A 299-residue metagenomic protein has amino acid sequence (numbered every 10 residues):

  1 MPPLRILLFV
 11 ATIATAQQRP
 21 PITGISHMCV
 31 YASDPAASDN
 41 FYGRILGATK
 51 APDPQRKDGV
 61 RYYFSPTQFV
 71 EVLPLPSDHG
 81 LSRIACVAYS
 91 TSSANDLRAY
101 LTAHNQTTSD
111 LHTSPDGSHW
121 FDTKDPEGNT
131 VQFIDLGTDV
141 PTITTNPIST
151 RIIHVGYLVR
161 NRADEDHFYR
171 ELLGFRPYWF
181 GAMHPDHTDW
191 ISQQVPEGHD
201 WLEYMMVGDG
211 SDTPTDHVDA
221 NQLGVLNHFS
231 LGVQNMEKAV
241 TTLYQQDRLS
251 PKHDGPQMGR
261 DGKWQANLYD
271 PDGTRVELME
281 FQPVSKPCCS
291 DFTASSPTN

Functional and structural regions predicted by a protein language model:
M1-F9: Sec-dependent signal peptide recognition, specifically the positively charged N-region followed immediately by
V10, A16-Q18: Boundary at the C-terminal end of the N-terminal hydrophobic targeting segment
R19-P21, R98-R151, G156-Y157, W179-P196 (+3 more regions): Vicinal oxygen chelate
P20, C29-F69, A103, D116-D122 (+2 more regions): Core segments of cupin and vicinal oxygen chelate
I25-V30, A48, V70-V72, R83-V87 (+7 more regions): Short, structured motif recognition centered on aromatic/hydrophobic residues
S33-P35, T91-A94, N161-R162, V233-E237: Helix N-cap motif at beta-to-alpha junctions
G59, L73-P76, H112, G117-W120 (+3 more regions): ER-lumen resident redox/N-glycosylation machinery signature
R61-H104: Mid-chain, structured segments of secreted extracytoplasmic proteins
